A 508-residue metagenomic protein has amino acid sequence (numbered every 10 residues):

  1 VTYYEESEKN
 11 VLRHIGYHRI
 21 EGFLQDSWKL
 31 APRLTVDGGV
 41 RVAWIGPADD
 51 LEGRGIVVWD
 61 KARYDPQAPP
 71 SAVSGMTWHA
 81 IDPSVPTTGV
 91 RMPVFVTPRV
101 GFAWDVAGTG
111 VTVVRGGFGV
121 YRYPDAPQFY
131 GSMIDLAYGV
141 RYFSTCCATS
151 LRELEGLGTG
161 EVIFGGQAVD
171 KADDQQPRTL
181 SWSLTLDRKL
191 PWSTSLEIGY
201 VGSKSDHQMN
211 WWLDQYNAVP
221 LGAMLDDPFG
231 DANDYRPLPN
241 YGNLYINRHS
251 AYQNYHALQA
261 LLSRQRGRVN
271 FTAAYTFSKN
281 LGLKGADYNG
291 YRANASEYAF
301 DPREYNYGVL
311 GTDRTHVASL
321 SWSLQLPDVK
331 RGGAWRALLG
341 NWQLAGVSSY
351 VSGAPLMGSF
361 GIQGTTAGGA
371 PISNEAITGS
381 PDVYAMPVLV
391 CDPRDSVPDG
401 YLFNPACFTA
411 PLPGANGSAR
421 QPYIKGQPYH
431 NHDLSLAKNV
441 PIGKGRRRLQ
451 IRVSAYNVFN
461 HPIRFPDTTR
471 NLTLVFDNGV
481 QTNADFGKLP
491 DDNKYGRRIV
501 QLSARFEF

Functional and structural regions predicted by a protein language model:
V1-A107, G290-A293: Signature of Gram-negative outer-membrane beta-barrel scaffolds
G16, R33, I45-P47, I163-Q167 (+2 more regions): Short, solvent-exposed micro-motifs at the edges of structured domains
F23, V36, V113-V114, Q343 (+1 more regions): Hydrophobic alpha-helical segments
D37, V111-R115, G332-W335: Surface-exposed patches in mature extracellular/periplasmic domains of secreted proteins
D37-G38, D125, I463: Generic hydrophobic alpha-helical membrane-span motif
G53-N247, P371, A406, Q427: Solvent-exposed loop/turn elements at secondary-structure boundaries
